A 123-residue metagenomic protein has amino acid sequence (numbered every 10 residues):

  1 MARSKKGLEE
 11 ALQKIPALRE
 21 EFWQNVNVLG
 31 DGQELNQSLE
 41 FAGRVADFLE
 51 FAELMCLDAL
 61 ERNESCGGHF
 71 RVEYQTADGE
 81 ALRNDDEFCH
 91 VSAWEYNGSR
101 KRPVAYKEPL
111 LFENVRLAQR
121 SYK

Functional and structural regions predicted by a protein language model:
M1-K123: Glycine- and aromatic-enriched mobile tails/lids
